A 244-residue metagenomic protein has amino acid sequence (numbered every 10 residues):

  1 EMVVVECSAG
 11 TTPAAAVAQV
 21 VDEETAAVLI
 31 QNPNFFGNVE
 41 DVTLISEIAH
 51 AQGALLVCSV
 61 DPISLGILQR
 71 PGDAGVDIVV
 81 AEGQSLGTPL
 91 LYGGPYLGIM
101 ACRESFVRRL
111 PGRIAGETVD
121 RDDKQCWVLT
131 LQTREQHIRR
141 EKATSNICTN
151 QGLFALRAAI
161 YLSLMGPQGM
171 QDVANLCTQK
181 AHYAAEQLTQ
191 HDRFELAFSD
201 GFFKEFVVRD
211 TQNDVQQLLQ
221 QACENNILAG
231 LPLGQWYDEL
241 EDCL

Functional and structural regions predicted by a protein language model:
E1-V128, R193, V208, Q212 (+1 more regions): Conserved PLP-enzyme active-site core in the AAT-like
M2-V5, A26-Q31, R140, L162-D172 (+2 more regions): Glycine- and acidic
L86-D192, L196-S199: Active-site C-terminal subdomain of aminotransferase-like
Q168-L244: Conserved C-terminal alpha-helix-loop-beta "cap" of PLP-dependent enzymes that closes/shapes the active-site mouth
